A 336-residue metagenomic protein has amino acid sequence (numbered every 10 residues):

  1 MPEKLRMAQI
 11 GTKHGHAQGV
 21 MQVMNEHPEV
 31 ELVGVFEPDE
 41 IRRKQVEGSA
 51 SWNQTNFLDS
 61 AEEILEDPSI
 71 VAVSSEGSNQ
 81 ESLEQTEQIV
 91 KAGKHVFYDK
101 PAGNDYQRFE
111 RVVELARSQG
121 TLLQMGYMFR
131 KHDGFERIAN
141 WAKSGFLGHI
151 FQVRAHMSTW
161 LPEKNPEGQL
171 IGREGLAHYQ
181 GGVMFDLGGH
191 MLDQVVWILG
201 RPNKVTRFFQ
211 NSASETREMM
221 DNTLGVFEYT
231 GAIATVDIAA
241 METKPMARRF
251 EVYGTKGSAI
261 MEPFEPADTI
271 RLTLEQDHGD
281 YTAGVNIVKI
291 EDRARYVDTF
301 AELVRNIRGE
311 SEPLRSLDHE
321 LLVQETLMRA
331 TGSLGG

Functional and structural regions predicted by a protein language model:
M1-E3, L192-A267, V297-E310: Contiguous beta-strand/loop segments that form the cofactor/metal-binding neighborhood of enzyme cores
M1-K4, Q9, A72-S74, E302-G336: C-terminal helix-rich "cap/oligomerization" subdomain common to oxidoreductases
M1-W52, V304: N-terminal Rossmann-like dinucleotide-binding module
K4, M128, K164, E251-D318: C-terminal glycine/acidic-rich active-site capping loop/insertion
W52-L115: Beta-loop-alpha module in the N-terminal Rossmann-like domain of NAD(P)-dependent dehydrogenases, especially those
Y98, L123-M125, M261: Hydrophobic residues in well-ordered beta-strands that form the structural core
R111-F129, H149-Q152: Rossmann-fold dehydrogenase core element
F129-F208, A213-T216: Predominantly a Rossmann-like dinucleotide-binding segment in NAD(P)-dependent oxidoreductases
